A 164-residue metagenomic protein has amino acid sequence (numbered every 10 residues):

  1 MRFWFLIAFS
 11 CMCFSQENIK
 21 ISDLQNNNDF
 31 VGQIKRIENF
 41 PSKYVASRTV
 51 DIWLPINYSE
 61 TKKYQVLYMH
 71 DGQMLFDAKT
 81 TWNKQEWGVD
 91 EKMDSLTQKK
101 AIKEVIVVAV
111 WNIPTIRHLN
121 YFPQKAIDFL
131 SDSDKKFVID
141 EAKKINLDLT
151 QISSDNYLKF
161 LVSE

Functional and structural regions predicted by a protein language model:
M1-I21: Bacterial Sec-dependent N-terminal signal peptides
E17-E164: Non-catalytic cap/lid and distal C-terminal segments of serine-dependent acyl enzymes
